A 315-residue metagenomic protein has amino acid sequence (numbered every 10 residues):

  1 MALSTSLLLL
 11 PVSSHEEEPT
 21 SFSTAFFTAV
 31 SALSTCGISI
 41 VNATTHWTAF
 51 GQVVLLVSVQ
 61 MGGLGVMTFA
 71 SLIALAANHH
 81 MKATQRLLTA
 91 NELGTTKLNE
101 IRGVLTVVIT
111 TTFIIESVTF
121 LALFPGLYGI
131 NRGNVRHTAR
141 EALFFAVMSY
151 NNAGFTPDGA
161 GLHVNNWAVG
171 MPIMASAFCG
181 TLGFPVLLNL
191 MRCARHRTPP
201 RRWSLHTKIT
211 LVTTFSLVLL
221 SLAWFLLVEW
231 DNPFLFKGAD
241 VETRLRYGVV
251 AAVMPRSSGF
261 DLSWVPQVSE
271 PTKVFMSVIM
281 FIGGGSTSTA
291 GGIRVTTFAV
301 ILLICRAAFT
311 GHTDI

Functional and structural regions predicted by a protein language model:
M1-I315: Membrane-proximal intracellular helices of multi-pass ion channels
